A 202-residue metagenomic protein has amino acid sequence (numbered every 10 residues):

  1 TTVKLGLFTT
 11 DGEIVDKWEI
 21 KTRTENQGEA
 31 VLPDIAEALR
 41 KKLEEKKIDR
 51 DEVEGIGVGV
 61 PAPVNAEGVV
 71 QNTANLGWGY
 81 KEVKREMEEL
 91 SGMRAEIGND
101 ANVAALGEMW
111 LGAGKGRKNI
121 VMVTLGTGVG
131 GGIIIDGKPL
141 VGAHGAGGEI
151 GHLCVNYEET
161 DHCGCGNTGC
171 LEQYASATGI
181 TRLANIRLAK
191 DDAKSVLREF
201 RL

Functional and structural regions predicted by a protein language model:
T1: Asp-based phosphoryl-transfer active-site loop
G6-G12, D16-E19, E25-A30, L90 (+2 more regions): Glycine/GP-enriched mid-protein hinge/lid loop-to-helix segment characteristic of carbohydrate kinases
T22-R40, E44, D51-I56, A62-V121: Glycine-rich phosphate-binding loop and adjoining helix at the ATP-binding site of ATP-dependent phosphoryl-transfer
R50-D51, D191: A short alpha-helix-loop-beta-strand transition element characteristic of N-terminal alpha/beta dinucleotide-binding
G59-V60, H152: Short, flexible segments with low predicted structural confidence
